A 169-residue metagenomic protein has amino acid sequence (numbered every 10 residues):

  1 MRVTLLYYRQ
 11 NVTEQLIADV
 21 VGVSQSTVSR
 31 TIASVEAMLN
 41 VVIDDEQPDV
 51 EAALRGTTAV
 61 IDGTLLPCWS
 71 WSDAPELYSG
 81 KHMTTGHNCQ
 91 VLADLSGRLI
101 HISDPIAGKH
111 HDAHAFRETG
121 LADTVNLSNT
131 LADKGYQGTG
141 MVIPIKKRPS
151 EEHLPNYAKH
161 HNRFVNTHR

Functional and structural regions predicted by a protein language model:
R2-T4: Short alpha-helical "packing" element that flanks the helix-turn-helix/winged-helix DNA-binding module
Y7, T13-R169: Short, well-ordered secondary-structure "scaffold" segments embedded in the functional core of diverse domains
